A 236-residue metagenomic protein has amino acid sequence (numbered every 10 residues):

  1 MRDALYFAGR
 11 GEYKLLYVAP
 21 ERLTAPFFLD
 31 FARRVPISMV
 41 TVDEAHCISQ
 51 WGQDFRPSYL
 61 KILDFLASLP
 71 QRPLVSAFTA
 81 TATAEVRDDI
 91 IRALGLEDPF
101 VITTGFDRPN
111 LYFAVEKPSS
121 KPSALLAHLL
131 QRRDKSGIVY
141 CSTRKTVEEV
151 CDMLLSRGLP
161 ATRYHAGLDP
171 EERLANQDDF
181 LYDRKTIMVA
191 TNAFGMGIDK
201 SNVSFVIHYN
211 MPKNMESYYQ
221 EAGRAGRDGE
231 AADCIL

Functional and structural regions predicted by a protein language model:
M1-L236: Helicase motor core with emphasis on the C-terminal RecA-like subdomain
